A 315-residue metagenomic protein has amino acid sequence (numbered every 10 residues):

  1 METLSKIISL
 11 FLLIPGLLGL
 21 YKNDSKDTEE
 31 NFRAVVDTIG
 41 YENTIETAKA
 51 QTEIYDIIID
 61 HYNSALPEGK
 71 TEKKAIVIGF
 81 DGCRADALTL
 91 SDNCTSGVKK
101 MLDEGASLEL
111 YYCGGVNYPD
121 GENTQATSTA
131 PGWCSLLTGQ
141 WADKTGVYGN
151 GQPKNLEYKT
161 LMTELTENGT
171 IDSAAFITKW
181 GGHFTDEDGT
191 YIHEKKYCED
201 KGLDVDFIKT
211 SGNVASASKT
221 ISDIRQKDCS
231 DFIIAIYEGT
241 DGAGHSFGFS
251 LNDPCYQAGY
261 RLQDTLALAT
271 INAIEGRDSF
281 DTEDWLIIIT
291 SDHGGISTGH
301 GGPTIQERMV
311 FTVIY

Functional and structural regions predicted by a protein language model:
P15-K73: N-terminal secretory/membrane-targeting segments
V36-D37, H61-A65, A85-P131, A175: Short, structured active-site-proximal loop/turn typified by the sulfatase FGly-forming signature C/S-X-P-X-R
T71-I76, E104-E109, P131, N168-A175 (+3 more regions): Loop/turn elements at helix/coil->beta-strand transitions in domains of secreted/extracellular proteins
A75-G79, G97, M101, L262-I305 (+1 more regions): Metal-dependent active-site segment of extracytoplasmic phospho-/sulfohydrolases and closely related
D81-D86, L108, G115-P119, W141-D143 (+3 more regions): Solvent-exposed loop/turn segments at secondary-structure junctions within structured extracellular/periplasmic domains
P131-Q140, G302-Y315: Substrate-binding rim/cap in mid-to-C-terminal beta-strand-loop elements of soluble/periplasmic
D143-S211: Catalytic-site neighborhoods of secreted/periplasmic enzymes that process anionic sulfate/phosphate groups
F184-Y197, S218-A269: Active-site His/acidic residue clusters
